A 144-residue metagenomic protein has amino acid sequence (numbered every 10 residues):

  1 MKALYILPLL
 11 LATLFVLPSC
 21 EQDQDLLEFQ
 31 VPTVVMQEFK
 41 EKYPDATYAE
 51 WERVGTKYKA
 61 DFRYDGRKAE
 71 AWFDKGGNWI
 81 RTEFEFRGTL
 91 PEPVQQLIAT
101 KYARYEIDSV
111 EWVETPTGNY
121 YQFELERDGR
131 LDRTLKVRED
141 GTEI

Functional and structural regions predicted by a protein language model:
M1-Y5: Positively charged n-region of N-terminal signal peptides that target proteins for export
F15-S19: C-terminal motif of bacterial Sec signal peptides marking the signal peptidase cleavage site
E21-L27: Bacterial lipoprotein signal-peptidase II cleavage site
F29-V34, D74-K101: A low-complexity, Ser/Thr/Gly/Pro-enriched, surface-exposed linker/loop concept that marks segments flanking
Q37-N78: Post-signal-peptide N-terminal segment of Sec-exported extracytoplasmic proteins
A60, N119-D128, R133: Conserved histidines in hydrophobic membrane contexts and catalytic metal-binding motifs
A69-I80, L131-I144: A short, surface-exposed beta-strand/turn
Q95, A99-S109, V113: C-terminal low-complexity, charged extensions that often adopt amphipathic alpha-helices
